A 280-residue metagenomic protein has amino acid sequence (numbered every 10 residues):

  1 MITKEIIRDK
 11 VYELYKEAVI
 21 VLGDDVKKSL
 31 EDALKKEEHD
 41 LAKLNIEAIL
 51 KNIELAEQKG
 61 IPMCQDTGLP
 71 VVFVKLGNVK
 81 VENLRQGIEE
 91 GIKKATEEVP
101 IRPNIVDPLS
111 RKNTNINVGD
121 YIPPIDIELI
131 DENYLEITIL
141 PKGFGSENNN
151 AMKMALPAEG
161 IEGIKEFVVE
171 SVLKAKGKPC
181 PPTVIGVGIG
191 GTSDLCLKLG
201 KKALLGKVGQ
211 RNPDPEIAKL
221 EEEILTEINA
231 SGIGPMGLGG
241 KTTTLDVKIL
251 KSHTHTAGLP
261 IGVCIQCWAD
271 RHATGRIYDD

Functional and structural regions predicted by a protein language model:
M1-V187, T192-D280: Non-transmembrane, aqueous-exposed alpha-helical and coiled segments at domain scale
